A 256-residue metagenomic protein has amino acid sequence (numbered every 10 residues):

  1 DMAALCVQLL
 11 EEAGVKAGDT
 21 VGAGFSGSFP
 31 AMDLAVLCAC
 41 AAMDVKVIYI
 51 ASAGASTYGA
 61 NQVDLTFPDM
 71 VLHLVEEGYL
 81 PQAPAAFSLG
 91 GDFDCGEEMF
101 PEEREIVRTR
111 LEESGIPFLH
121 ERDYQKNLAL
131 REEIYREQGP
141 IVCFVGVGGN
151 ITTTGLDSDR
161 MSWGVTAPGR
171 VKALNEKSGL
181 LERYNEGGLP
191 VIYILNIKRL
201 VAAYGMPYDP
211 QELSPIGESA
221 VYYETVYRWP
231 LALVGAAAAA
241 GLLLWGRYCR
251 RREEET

Functional and structural regions predicted by a protein language model:
V7-A13, A17-T66: Membrane-embedded segments
G22-G24, C143-V147: Structural motif
G27-P30, G54-Y58, G91-C95, N150-T153 (+1 more regions): Solvent-exposed loop/turn segments at secondary-structure junctions within structured extracellular/periplasmic domains
I48-I50, A85-F87, C143-V145, P190-I192: Hydrophobic/aromatic beta-strand patches that form the interior of the parallel beta-sheet core in alpha/beta enzyme
T66-P140, F144: A substrate-binding/cap region within the structured catalytic cores of diverse enzymes
S114-R136, G149-D159, N175-R183: Mature, soluble, non-transmembrane domains
C143, N150, D157-T256: C-terminal functional extensions of proteins
